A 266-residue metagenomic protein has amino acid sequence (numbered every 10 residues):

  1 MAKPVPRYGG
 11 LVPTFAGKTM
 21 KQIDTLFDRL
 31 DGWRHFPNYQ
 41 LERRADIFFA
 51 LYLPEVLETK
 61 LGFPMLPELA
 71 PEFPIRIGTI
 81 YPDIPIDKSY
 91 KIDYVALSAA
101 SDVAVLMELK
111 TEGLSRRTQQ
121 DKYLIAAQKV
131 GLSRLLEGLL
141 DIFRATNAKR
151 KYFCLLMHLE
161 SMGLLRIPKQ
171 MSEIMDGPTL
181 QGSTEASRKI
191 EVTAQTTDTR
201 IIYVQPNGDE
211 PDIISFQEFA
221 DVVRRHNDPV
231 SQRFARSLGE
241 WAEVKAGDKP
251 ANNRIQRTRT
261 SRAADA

Functional and structural regions predicted by a protein language model:
A2-A266: Charged, terminal alpha-helix-loop-beta segments that serve as non-catalytic nucleic-acid engagement and/or assembly
